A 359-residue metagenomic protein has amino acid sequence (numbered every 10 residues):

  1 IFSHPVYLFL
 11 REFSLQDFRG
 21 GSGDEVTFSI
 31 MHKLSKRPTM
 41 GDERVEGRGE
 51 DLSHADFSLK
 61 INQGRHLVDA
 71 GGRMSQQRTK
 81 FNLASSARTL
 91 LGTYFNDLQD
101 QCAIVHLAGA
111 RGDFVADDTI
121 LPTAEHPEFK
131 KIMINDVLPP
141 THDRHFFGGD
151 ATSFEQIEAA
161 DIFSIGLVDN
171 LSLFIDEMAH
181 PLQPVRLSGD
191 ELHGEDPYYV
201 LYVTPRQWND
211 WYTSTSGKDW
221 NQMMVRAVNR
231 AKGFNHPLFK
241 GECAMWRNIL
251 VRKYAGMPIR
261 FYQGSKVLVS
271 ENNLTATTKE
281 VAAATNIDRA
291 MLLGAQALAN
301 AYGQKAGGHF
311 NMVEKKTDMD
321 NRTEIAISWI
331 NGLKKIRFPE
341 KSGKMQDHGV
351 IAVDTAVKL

Functional and structural regions predicted by a protein language model:
I1-S22: Hydrophobic topology marker
H4, K33, P205-Q207: Short, flexible beta-strand-to-coil junctions
L10-E12, K36-T39, R78, D210-T213 (+1 more regions): Short helix/loop capping segments that flank catalytic or ligand/cofactor-binding pockets
S22-I61, R337, K341-V350, D354-K358: N-terminal "assembly arms/tails" that initiate or stabilize quaternary assembly in self-assembling proteins
F28, A55-D150, E191-Q207, M319-W329: Long, contiguous amphipathic alpha-helices that act as assembly "spine/axial" helices in icosahedral shell and virion
E50-T79, T285, R289-Y302, G307: Short acidic, glycine/tyrosine-flanked loop/strand segments centered on an H-E-D-like triad
H126-L359: Sequence/fold signature of self-assembling virion shell proteins
